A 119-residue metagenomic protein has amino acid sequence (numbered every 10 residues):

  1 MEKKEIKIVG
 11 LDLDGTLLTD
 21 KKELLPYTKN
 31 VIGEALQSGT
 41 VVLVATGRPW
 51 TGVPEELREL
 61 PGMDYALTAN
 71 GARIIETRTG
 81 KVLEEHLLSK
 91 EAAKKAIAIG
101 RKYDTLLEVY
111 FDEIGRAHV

Functional and structural regions predicted by a protein language model:
E2, L18-T19, T40, L83: A general structural-boundary detector
E2-I8, L24-P26, Q37: Mg2+-dependent phosphoryl-transfer enzymes with acidic/Ser/Thr/Gly-rich catalytic loops
E5-K21, A96: Asp-based phosphoryl-transfer active-site loop
P26-R116: Active-site phosphate-binding/coordination module
